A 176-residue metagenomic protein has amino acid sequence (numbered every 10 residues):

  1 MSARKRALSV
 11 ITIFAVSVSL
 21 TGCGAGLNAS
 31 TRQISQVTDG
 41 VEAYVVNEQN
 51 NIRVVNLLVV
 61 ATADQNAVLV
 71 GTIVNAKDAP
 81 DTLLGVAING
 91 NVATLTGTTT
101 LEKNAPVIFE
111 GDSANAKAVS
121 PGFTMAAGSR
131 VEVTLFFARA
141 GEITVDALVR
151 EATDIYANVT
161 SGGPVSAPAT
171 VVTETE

Functional and structural regions predicted by a protein language model:
M1-I11: Bacterial N-terminal signal peptides that target proteins for export
T12-V16: Hydrophobic helical h-region of N-terminal Sec-dependent signal peptides in bacterial secretory/periplasmic proteins
V18-G22: C-terminal motif of bacterial Sec signal peptides marking the signal peptidase cleavage site
G24-N28: Bacterial signal peptide processing site
T31-R130, T134-R139, V149-P164, T175: Compact, glycine-rich, soluble single-domain proteins
E142-T144: Short, mixed charged/polar active-site loops that provide acid/base catalysis or chelate metal/phosphate cofactors
A169-T175: Catalytic-pocket segment enriched in acidic/His residues
